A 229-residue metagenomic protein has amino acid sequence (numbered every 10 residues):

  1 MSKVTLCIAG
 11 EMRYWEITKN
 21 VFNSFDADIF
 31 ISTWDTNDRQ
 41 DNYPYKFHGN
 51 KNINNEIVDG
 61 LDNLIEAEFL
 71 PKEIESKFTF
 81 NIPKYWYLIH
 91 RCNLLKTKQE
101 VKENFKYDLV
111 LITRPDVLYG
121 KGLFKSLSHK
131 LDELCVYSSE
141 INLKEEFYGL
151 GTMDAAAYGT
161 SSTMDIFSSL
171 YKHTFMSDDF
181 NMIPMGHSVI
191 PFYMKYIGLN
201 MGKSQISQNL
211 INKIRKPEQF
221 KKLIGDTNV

Functional and structural regions predicted by a protein language model:
M1-E16: N-proximal low-complexity "stem/linker" segments adjacent to membrane-targeting elements
Y14-F25: Short, well-formed alpha-helical segments that are part of the catalytic scaffolds of diverse glycosyltransferases
K19-N20, L118-L131: Short alpha-helix within the catalytic core of nucleotide-sugar-dependent glycosyltransferases
D28-N37, Q205: A short beta-strand-loop structural module common to alpha/beta enzyme folds
T33-N37, L134-Y158: Short beta-strand-to-loop element that shapes/binds the nucleotide-sugar donor at the catalytic cleft/hinge
W34-K106: Active-site-proximal specificity loops/subdomain of glycosyltransferases
F78-L94, Q99-F105, L118-G122, E145-V229: Catalytic core and acceptor-binding pocket of nucleotide-sugar-dependent glycosyltransferases
V110, D116: Short aromatic/hydrophobic "clamp" motif used to bind/position activated sugar donors
